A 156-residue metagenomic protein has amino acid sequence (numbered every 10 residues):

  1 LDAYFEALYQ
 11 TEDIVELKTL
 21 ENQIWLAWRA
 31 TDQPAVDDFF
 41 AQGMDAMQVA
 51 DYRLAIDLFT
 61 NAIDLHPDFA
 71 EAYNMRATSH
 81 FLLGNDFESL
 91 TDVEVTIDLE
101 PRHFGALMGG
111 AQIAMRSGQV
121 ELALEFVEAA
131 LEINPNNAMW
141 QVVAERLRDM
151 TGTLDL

Functional and structural regions predicted by a protein language model:
T19, L26, A30, E125 (+1 more regions): Terminal, low-structured helical/coil segments at or just beyond the last alpha-helical repeat
V36, A70-E71, F104-G105, A138-M139: Helix-start (N-cap) detector for alpha-helical repeat units in TPR-like alpha-solenoids, especially tetratricopeptide
N61-A62, V95-T96, A129-A130: Canonical positions in the second alpha-helix
